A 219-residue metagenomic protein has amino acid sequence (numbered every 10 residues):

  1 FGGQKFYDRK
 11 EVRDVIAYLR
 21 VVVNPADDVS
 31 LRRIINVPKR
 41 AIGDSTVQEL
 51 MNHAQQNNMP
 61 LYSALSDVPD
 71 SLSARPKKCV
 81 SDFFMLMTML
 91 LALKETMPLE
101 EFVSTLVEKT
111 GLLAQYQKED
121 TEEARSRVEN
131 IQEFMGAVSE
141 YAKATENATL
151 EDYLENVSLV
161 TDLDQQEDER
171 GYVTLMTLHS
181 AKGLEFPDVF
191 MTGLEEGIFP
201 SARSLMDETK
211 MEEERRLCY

Functional and structural regions predicted by a protein language model:
F1-F6, V15: Conserved RecA-like ASCE P-loop NTPase motor core of nucleic-acid helicases/translocases
R9, I16-Y219: Conserved helicase C-terminal RecA-like lobe
